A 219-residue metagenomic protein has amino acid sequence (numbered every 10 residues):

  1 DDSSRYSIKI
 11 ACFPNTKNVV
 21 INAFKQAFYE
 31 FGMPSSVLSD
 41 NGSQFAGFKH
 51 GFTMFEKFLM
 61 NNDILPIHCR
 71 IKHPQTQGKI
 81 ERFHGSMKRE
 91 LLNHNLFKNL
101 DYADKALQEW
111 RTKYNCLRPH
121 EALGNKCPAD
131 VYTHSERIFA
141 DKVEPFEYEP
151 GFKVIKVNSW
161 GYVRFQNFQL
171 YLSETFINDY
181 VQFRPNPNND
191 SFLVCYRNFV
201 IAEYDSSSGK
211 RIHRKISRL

Functional and structural regions predicted by a protein language model:
D2-Y102, A106-Q108, T112, E203-K210 (+1 more regions): RNase H-like DDE/DDD metal-dependent nuclease/strand-transfer catalytic core used by mobile genetic elements
N115-L219: C-terminal, beta-rich DNA-binding module of retroviral/retroelements integrases
